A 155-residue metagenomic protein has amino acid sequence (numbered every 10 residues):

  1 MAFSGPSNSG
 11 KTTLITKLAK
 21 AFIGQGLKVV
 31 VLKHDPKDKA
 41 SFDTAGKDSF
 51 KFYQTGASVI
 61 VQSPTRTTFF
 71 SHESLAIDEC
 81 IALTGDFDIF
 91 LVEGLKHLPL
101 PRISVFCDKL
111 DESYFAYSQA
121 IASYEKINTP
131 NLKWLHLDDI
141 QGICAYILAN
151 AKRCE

Functional and structural regions predicted by a protein language model:
F3: Hydrophobic anchor at the beta1->P-loop junction of P-loop NTPases
S7: The conserved Walker
K11: Conserved lysine of the Walker
A19-H72: N-terminal phosphate/diphosphate-binding loop that engages ATP/GTP or pyrophosphate donors across diverse enzyme folds
G46-F50, D78-E79, L110: Short, hinge-like loop/turn segments at secondary-structure boundaries
S71-L98: Phosphate-binding/switch loop-helix module in NTP-utilizing enzymes
V92-R153: Phosphate/Mg2+-binding loops and adjacent switch elements in nucleotide/diphosphate-handling enzyme cores
